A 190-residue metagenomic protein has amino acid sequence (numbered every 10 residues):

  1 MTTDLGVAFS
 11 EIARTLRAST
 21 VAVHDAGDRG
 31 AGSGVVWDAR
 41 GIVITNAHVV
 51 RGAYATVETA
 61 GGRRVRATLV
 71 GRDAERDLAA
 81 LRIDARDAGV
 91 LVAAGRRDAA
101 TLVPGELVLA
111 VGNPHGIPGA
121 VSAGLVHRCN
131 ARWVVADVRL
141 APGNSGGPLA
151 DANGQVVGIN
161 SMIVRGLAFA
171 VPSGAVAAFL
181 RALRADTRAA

Functional and structural regions predicted by a protein language model:
M1-L16, G89-V90, V156-A190: C-terminal cap/linker of serine protease catalytic domains
D4-E11, T20-I42, R63-R66, V121 (+2 more regions): A conserved glycine-rich beta-strand in the N-terminal activation segment of trypsin-fold
E11-I12, V35, T68-V70, I83-I117 (+1 more regions): Active-site substrate-binding loop(s) of clan PA
V21-V23, Y54-G61, E106-G112: Short conserved beta-strand and strand-loop elements enriched in small hydrophobics with frequent Asp/Gly
G27, V90-W133, L140-A141, N160-V171: Flexible, gly/ser-rich surface segments that form the specificity/activation loops bordering the active-site cleft
V35-V36, L140-N160: Catalytic nucleophile loop of clan PA
W37-D38, V50-R51, R96, L102 (+1 more regions): Short, well-ordered loop/turn sites that connect or cap secondary structure elements
A39, R72-R76, C129-V134: Short, conserved beta-turn/loop elements at beta-strand boundaries and strand-helix junctions
